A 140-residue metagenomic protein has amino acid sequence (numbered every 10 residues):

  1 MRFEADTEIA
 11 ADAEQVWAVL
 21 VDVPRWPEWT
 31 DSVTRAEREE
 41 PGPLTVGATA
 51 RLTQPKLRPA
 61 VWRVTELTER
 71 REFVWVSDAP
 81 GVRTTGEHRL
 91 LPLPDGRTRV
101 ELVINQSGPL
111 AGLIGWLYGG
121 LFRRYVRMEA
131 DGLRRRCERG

Functional and structural regions predicted by a protein language model:
M1-E40: Hydrophobic ligand-binding cavity/cleft-lining segments
E4, E37-R38, L52, I114-L121: Conserved short-loop catalytic and cofactor-binding motifs
E4-D6, P59-V61, T85-E87, E101: Well-ordered beta-strand positions in beta-sheet-rich domains
E8-D12, T53-P55, L91, V103-S107: Solvent-exposed residues in well-ordered beta-strands and their adjoining turns, especially edge/terminal strands
A10-E14, E66-R70, R89-R99: A short, structured loop/turn motif at beta-sheet edges
E37-T85, D131-G140: Glycine-rich portal/gate segments that line the openings of hydrophobic small-molecule binding cavities
V76-M128, L133-R135: Beta-strand/loop substructures that line and gate deep hydrophobic ligand-binding cavities in soluble
